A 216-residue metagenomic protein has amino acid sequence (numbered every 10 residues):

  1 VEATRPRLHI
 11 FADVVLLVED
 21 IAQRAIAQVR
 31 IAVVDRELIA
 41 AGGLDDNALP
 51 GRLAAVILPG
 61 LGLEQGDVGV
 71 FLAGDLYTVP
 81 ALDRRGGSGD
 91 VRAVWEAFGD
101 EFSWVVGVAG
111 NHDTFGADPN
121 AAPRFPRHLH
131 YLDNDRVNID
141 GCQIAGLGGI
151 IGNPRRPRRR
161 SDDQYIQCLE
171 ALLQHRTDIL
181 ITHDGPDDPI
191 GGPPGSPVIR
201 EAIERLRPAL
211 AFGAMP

Functional and structural regions predicted by a protein language model:
V1-D13, Q65: Non-catalytic terminal accessory segments
F11-G43, G141-N153, D178-H183: Active-site-proximal beta-strand elements of phosphoester/diester hydrolases
A25-R30, R36, A40, Y77-A81 (+4 more regions): Active-site environment of divalent metal-dependent phosphoester hydrolases
I39-I139: Core catalytic region of metal-dependent phosphoesterases/phosphodiesterases, especially metallo-beta-lactamase-like
G69-A73, I179-H183, F212: Structural motif
Y77-S88, H175-R207: Active-site-proximal segments of metal-dependent phosphoesterases and phosphodiesterases across multiple
W104-G107, P123-H128, P189-P216: Conserved beta-sheet core of the metallophosphoesterase superfamily
C142-I179, P193-E201: Binuclear metal-dependent hydrolase catalytic cores centered on His/Asp/Glu-rich metal-binding motifs
